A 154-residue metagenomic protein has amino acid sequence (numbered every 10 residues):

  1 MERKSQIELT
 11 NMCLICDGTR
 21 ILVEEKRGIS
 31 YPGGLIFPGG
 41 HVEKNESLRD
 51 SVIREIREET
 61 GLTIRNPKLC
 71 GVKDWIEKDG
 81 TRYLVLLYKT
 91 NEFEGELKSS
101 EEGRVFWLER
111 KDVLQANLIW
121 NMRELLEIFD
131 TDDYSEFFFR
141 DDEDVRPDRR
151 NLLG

Functional and structural regions predicted by a protein language model:
M1-I21: Conserved N-terminal beta-strand and adjoining loop/helix that marks the start of the Nudix/MutT-like hydrolase domain
L9-N11, L84-L86, G103: Change "...and in nucleic-acid phosphodiester-cleaving endonucleases..." to "...and in nucleic-acid processing enzymes
L14, V23, L87-K89, W107: Conserved hydrophobic/aromatic beta-strand scaffold that supports enzyme active sites
R20-R57, R146-G154: Conserved Nudix-box catalytic region and its N-terminal flanking loop in Nudix hydrolases and closely related
G61-E94: Active-site segment of metal-dependent pyrophosphate-handling enzymes, primarily the Nudix hydrolase catalytic core
K89, K98-F129, R149-L153: NUDIX/MutT-family hydrolases
I128-G154: Charged phosphate-binding loop/patch that engages nucleotide di/tri-phosphates or the phosphate backbone of nucleic
